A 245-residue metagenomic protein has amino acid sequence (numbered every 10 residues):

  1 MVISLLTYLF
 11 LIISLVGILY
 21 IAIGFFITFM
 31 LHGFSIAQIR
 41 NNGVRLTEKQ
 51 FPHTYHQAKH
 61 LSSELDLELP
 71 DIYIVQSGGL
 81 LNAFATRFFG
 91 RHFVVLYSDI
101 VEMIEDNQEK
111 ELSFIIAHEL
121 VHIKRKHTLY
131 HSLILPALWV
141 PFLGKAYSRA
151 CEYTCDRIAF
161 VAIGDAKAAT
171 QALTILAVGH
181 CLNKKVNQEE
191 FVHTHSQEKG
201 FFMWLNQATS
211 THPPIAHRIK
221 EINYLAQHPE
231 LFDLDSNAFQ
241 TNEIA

Functional and structural regions predicted by a protein language model:
M1-L80, F142, F232, A238-A245: Hydrophobic or amphipathic, alpha-helical segments that drive membrane association/targeting
S4, I13, V161, K167 (+1 more regions): Cytosolic-facing loops and C-terminal tails of multi-pass membrane proteins
H53, D99-F114, R149: Short pre-active-site segment immediately N-terminal to the catalytic Zn-binding motif
A58, L96, H118, C155 (+1 more regions): Divalent metal-coordination and catalytic microenvironments
A58-S62, S113, S148-A169: An active-site-proximal "capping" alpha-helix that borders the catalytic cofactor pocket
V75-F93: Catalytic zinc-binding patch centered on the HExxH motif and its immediate surroundings that defines zinc-dependent
V95-L96, Q108-K124: Short alpha-helix carrying the canonical HExxH Zn2+-binding catalytic motif
A117-L135, K167: Catalytic Zn2+-binding segment of zinc metalloproteases
